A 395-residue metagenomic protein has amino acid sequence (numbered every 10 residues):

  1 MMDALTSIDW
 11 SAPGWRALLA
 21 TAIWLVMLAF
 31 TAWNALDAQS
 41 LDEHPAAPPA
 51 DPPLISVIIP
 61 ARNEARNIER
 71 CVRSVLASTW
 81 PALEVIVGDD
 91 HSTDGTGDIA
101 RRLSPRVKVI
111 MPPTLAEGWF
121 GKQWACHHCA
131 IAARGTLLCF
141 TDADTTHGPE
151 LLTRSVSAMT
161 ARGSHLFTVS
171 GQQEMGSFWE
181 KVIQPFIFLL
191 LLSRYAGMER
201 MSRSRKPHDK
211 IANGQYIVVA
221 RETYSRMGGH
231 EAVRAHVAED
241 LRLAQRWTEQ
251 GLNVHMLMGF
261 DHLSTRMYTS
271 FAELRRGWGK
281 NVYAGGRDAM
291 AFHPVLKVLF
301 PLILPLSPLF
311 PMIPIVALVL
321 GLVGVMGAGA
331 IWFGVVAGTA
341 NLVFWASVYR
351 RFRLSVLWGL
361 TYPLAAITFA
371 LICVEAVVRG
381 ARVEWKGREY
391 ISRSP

Functional and structural regions predicted by a protein language model:
M1-P49, Q184-P185: N-terminal membrane-anchoring/stem segments of glycan-assembly enzymes
W24-V26, A32-D37, M111-I131, R154-M227 (+4 more regions): Long helical/loop segments within the catalytic core of UDP-sugar-dependent glycosyltransferases, especially the large
T31-L83, G88, S92-T93, G97-L103 (+2 more regions): N-terminal signal-anchor transmembrane helix
G95, T141-A158: Acidic donor-binding/catalytic loop of UDP-sugar-dependent glycosyltransferases, especially processive GT2
R134-L137: Short acidic donor-binding loop at the edge of a beta-strand
M159, L166-L192, E222-S225, H230-P294 (+2 more regions): Catalytic donor/gating beta->alpha subdomain of glycosyltransferases that bind UDP-sugars
H255-M256, H262, R266-A272, W358-P395: Membrane-proximal soluble regions of multi-pass membrane proteins
L296, L302-A381: Membrane-embedded multi-pass helical conduit in multi-pass membrane proteins, especially envelope-biosynthetic
